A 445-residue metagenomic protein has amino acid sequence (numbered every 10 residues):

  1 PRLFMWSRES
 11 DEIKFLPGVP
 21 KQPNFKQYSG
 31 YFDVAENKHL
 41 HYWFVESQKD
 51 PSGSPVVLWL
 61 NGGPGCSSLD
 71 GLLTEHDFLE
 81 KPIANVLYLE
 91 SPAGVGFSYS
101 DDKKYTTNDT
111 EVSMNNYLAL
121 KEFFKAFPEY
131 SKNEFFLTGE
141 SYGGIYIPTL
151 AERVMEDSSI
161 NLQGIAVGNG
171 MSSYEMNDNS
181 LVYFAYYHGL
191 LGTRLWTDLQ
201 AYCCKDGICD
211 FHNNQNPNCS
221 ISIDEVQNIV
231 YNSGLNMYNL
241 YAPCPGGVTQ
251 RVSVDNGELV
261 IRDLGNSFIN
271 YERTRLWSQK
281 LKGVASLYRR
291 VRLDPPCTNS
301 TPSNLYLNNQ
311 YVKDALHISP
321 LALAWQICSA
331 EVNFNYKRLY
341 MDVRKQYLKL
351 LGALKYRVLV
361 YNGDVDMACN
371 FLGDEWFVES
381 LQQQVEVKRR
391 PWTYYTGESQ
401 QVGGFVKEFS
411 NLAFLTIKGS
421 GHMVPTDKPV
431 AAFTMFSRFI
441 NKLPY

Functional and structural regions predicted by a protein language model:
P1-Y445: Terminal and linker regions of secretory-pathway proteins
